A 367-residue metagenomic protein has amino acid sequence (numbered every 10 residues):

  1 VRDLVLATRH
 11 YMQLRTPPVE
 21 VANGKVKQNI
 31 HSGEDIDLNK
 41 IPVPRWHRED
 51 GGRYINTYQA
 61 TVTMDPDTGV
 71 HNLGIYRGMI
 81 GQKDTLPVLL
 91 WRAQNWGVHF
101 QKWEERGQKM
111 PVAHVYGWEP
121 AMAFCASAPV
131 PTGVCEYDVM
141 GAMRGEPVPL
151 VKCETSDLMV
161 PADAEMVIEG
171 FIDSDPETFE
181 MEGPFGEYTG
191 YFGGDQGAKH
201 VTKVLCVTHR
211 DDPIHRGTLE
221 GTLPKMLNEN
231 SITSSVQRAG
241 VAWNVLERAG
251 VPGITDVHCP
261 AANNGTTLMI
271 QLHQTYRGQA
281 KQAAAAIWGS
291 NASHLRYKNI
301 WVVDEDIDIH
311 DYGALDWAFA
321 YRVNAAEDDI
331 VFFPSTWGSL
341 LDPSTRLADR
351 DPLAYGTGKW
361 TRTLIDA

Functional and structural regions predicted by a protein language model:
V1-A367: Extended, highly charged
